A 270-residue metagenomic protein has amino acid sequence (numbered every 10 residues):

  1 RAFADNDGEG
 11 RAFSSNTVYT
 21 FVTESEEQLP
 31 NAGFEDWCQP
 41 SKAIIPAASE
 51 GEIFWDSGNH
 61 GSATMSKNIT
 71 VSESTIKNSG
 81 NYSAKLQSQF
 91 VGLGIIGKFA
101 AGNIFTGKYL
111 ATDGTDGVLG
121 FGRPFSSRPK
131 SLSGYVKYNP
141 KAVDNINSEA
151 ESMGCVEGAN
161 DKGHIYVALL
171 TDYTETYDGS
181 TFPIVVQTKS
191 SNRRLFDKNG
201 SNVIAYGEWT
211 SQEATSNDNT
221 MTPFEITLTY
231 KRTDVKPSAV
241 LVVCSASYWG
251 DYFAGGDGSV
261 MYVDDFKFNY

Functional and structural regions predicted by a protein language model:
A2-D5, C244: Conserved structural position at the C-terminal beta-strand of extracellular beta-sandwich adhesion modules
D5-E26: Extracellular fibronectin type III
G10, G154-A159, G255-D257: Short consensus segments that form the blades of beta-propeller domains, in both extracellular/periplasmic
N16-V18, L29, P129-S133, M221-E225: Intrinsic-disorder/low-complexity, polar/charged segments enriched in Ser/Thr/Lys/Arg/Asp/Glu/Gln
V22-A43: Extracellular interdomain linker/stem segments of modular secreted and single-pass surface proteins
C38-G92: Extracellular glycan-recognition surfaces and repeat-rich motifs
G94-Y177: Extracellular-facing segments of soluble proteins and assemblies that are Gly/Ser/Thr-biased and enriched in aromatics
D172-Y270: Terminal, low-complexity interaction segments
